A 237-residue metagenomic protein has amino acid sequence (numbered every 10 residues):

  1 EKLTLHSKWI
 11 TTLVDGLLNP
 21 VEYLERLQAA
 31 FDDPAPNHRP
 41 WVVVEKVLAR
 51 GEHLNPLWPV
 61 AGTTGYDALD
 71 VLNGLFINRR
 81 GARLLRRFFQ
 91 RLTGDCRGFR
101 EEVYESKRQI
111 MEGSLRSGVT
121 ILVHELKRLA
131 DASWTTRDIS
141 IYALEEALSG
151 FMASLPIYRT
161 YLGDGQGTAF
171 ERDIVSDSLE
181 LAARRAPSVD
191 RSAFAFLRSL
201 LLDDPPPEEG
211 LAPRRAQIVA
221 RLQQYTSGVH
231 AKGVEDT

Functional and structural regions predicted by a protein language model:
E1-W9, D15-T237: Alpha-amylase-like alpha-glycosidases and glucanotransferases acting on alpha-linked glucans and related
